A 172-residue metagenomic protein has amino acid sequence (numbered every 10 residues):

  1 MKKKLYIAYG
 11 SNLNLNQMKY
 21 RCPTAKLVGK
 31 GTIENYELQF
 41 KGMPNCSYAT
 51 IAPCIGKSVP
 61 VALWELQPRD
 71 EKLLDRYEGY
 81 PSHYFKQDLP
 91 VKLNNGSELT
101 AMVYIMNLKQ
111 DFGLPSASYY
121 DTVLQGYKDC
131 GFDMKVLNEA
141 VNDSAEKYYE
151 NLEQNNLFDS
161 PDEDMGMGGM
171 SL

Functional and structural regions predicted by a protein language model:
M1-L172: Glycine-aromatic micro-motifs
